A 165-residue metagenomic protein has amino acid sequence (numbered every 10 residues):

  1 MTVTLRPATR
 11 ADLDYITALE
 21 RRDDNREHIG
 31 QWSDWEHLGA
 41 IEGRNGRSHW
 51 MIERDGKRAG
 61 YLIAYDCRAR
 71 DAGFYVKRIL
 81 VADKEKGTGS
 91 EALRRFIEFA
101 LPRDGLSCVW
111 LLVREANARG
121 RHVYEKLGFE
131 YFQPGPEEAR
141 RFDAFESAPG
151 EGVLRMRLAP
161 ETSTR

Functional and structural regions predicted by a protein language model:
T2-V3: Extreme N-terminal starter segment of soluble prokaryotic enzymes
P7-L13, T17-K84, L93, F99-D104 (+1 more regions): Acetyl-CoA-dependent GNAT
K86-F99, H122-K126: Conserved acetyl-CoA-binding loop-helix of GNAT-fold acetyltransferases
R103-L112: Conserved GNAT acetyl-CoA-binding A-motif
L111-R121, E137-P149: Conserved beta-strand-loop-alpha-helix junction that forms the acyl-donor binding cleft
E125-G135: Conserved acetyl-CoA-binding loop of GNAT-fold acetyltransferases
D143-R165: Terminal substrate-recognition subdomain of acyl/acetyltransferases
